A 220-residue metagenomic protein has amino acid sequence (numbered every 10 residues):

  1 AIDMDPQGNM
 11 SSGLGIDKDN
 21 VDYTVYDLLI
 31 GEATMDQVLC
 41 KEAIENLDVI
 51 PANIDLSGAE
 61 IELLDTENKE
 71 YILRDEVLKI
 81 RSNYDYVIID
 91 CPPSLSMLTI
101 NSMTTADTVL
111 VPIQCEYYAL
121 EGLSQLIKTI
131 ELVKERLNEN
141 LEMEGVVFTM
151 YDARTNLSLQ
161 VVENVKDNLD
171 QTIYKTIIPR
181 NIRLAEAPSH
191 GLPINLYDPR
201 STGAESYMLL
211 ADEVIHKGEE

Functional and structural regions predicted by a protein language model:
A1-E220: P-loop NTP-binding core
